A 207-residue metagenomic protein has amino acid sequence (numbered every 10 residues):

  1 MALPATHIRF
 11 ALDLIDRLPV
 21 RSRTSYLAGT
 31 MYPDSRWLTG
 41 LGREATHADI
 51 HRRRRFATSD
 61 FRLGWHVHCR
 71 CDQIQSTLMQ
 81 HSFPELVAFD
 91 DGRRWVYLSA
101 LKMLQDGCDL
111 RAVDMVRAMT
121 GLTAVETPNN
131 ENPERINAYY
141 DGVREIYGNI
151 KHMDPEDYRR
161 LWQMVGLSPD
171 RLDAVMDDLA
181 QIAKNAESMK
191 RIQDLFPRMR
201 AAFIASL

Functional and structural regions predicted by a protein language model:
M1-L207: N-terminal leader/auxiliary helical segments
